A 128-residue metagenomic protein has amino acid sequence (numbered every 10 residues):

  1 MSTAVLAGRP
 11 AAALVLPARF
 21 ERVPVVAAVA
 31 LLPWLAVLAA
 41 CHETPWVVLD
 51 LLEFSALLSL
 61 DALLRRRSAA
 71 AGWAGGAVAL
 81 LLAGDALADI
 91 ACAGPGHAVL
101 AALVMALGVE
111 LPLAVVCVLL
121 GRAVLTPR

Functional and structural regions predicted by a protein language model:
M1-L16: Short, Lys/Arg-rich, polar N-terminal cytosolic tail immediately upstream of the first transmembrane signal-anchor
A18, L111-R128: Membrane-water interface at the C-terminal end of transmembrane alpha helices
F20-W34: Alpha-helical transmembrane segments
V29, P45-A62, G76-G84: Core segments of alpha-helical transmembrane spans in multipass integral membrane proteins
L35-C41, L87-G96: Juxtamembrane "helix-exit" motif on the non-cytosolic side of transmembrane helices
E43-L51, G96-V109: Non-cytosolic membrane-interface motifs at loop->transmembrane helix junctions
D50, G72-I90, V109-L113: Hydrophobic alpha-helical membrane segments
A56-L64, V116-R122: Alpha-helical transmembrane segments in multipass membrane proteins, preferentially the mid-helix core
